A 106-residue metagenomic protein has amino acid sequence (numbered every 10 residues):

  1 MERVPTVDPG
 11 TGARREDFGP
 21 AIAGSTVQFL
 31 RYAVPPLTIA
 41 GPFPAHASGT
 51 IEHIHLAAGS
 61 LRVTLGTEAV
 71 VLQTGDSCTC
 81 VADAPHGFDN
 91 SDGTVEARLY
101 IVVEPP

Functional and structural regions predicted by a protein language model:
V4-P44, I51, V102-P106: A short glycine-rich, His/Asp/Glu-containing loop-to-beta-strand
A13, Q73-T74, A82-P106: Ligand-binding loop in jelly-roll beta-barrel domains
A23, T64-E68, A82: Short strand-coil-strand connectors
Y32, H55, V63, C78 (+1 more regions): Preference for bulky hydrophobic residues occupying beta-strand positions in well-ordered beta-sheet regions
I39-A40, R62, C78, D83-F88: Histidine-centered metal-chelating micro-motifs
A47-G49, H53-T74: A short beta-strand-loop-beta hairpin characteristic of the jelly-roll/cupin
